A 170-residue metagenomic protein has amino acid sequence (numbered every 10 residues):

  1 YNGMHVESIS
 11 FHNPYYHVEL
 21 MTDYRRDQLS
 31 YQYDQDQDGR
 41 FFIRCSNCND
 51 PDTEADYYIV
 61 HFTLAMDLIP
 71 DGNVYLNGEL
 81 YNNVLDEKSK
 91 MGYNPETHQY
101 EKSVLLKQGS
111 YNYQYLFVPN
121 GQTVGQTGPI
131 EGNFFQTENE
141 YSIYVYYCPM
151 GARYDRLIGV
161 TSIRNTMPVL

Functional and structural regions predicted by a protein language model:
Y1-L20: Activation corresponds to long, low-complexity, non-globular regions
H17-P70, L157-L170: Basic K/R-rich, polyanion-interacting modules in nucleoproteins and related proteins
V60-Q108, N120-P149: Aromatic-rich carbohydrate-binding modules that target alpha-glucans
N139-V169: Chromatin reader modules
